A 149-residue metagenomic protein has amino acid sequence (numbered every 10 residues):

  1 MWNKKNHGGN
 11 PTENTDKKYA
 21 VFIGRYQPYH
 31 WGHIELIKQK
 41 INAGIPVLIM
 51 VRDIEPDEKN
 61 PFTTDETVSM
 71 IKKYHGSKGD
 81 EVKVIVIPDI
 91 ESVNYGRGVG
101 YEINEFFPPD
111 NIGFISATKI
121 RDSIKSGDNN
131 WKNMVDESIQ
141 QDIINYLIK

Functional and structural regions predicted by a protein language model:
M1-K149: Nucleotidyltransferase catalytic core that binds NTPs
